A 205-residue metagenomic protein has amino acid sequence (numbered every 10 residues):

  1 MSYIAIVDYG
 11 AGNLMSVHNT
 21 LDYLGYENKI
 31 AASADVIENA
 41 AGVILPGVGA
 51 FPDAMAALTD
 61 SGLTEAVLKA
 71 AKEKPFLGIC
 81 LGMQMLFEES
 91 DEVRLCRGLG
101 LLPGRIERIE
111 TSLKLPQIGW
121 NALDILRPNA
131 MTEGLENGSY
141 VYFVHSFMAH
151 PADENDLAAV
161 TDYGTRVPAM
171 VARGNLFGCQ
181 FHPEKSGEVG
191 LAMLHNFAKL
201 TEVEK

Functional and structural regions predicted by a protein language model:
M1-A5: Extreme N-terminal starter segment of soluble prokaryotic enzymes
V17: Divalent-cation-assisted or electrostatically stabilized phosphate/pyrophosphate-binding catalytic cores
K29-N39: Short acidic low-complexity segments
E38-G47: Short acidic/histidine-rich motifs immediately flanking catalytic phosphotransfer sites in two-component signaling
G49-G119, H195: Cysteine-nucleophile active-site neighborhood
R105-K205: Amide-donor transfer/coupling interface in amidating biosynthetic enzymes
